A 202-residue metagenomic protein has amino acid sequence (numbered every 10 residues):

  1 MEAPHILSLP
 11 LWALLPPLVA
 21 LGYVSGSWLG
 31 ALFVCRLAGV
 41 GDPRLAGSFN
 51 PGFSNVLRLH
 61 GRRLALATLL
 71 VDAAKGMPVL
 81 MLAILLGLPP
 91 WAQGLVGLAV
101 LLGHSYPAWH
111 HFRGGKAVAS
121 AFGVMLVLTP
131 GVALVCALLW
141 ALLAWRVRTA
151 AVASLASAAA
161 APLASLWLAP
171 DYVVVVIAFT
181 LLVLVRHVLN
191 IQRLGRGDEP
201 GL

Functional and structural regions predicted by a protein language model:
M1-V19, P78-L95, L126-V132, A164-V175: Helix-coil boundary and interhelical linker segments in multi-pass alpha-helical membrane proteins
W12-G39: N-terminal signal-anchor transmembrane alpha helix
L14, L18, L64-T68, A74-A108 (+1 more regions): Nucleotide and nucleotide-moiety/phosphate-recognizing core
V24-L32, G97-A108, L184-I191: Transmembrane alpha-helical segments that form the membrane-embedded catalytic/substrate-channel core of multi-pass
L32-A65, V188-L202: Cytosolic, membrane-interface loops and tails of multi-pass inner-membrane proteins
G41-F53, W109-F122, T149-A156: Short, non-helical or kinked segments that cap or interrupt transmembrane helices
L57-H60, A83-L86, G103, A117-V147 (+1 more regions): Interfacial segments of multi-pass membrane proteins
L134, A150-A158, W167-L182: Loop-to-transmembrane alpha-helix initiation sites
